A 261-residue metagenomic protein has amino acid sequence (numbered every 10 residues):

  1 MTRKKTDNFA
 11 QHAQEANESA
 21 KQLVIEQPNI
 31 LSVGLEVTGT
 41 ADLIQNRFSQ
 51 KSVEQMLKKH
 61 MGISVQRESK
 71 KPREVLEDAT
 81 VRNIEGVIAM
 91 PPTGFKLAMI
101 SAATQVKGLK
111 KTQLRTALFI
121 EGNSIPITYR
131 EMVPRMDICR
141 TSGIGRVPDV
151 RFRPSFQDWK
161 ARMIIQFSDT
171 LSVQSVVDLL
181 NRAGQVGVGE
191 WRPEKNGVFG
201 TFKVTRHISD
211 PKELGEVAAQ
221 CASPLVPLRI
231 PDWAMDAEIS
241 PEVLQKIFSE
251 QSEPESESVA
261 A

Functional and structural regions predicted by a protein language model:
M1-A261: RNA-interacting cores
